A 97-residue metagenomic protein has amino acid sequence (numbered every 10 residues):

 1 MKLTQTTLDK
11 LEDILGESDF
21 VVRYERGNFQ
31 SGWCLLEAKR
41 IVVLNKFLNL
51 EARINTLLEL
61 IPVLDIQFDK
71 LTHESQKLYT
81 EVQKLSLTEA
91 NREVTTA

Functional and structural regions predicted by a protein language model:
K2-L36, V42-L44, F68-A97: Metalloprotease/metallohydrolase-associated module, dominated by Zn2+-dependent proteases
K46-E51: Betabetaalpha-Me/HNH-type nuclease active-site subdomain
R53-P62: Short alpha-helix carrying the canonical HExxH Zn2+-binding catalytic motif
